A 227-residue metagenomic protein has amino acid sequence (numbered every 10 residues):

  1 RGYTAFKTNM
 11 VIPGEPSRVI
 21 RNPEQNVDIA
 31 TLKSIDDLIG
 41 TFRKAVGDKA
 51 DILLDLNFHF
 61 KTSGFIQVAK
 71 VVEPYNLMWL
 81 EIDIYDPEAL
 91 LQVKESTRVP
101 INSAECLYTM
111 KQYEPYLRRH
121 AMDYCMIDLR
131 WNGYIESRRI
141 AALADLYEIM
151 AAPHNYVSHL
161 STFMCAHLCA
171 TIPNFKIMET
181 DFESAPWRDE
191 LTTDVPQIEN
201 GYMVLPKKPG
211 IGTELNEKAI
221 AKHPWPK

Functional and structural regions predicted by a protein language model:
R1-V93: Metal-dependent enolase-superfamily TIM-barrel catalytic cores that perform enediolate-based chemistry
F6, D55, L80, Y116 (+3 more regions): Conserved, mostly hydrophobic/aromatic
T8-V11, L56-N57, E105, G201 (+1 more regions): Fold-independent oxyanion-binding glycine-rich loops and adjacent beta-strand/coil segments at enzyme active sites
P23, V204-N216: C-terminal domain-closing interface element
K70, N76, Y85-Y202, P206: Shared catalytic-loop signature of beta/alpha-barrel
I211-K227: Extended hydrophobic packing segments that form well-structured cores
